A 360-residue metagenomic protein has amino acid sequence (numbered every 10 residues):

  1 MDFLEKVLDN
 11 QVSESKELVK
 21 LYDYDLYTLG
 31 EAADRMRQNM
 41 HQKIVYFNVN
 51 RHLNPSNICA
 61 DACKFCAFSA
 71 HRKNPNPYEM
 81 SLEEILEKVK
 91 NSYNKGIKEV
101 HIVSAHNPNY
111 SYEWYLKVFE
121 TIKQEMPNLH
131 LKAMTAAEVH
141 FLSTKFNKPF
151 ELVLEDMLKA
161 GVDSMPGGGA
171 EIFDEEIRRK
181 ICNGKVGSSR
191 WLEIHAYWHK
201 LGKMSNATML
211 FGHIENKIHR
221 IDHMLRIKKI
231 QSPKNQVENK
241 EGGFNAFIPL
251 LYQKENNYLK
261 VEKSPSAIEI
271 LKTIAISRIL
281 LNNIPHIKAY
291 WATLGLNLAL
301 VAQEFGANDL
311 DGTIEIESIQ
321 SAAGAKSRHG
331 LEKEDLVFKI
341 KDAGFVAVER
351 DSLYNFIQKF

Functional and structural regions predicted by a protein language model:
M1-Y27, E87, Y93, M224-K228 (+1 more regions): Auxiliary Fe-S-binding modules of radical SAM enzymes
N10, A33, C63, I102 (+5 more regions): Conserved, mostly hydrophobic/aromatic
L18-L21, R51-L53, S104-P108, F211-I214 (+1 more regions): Conserved short loop/turn motifs at secondary-structure junctions
G30-R72, P77-V103, M165: N-terminal pre-triad scaffold of radical SAM enzymes
H41-N50, P55, C59-A60, K64-K73 (+2 more regions): Mobile, glycine- and charge-enriched loop segments and immediately flanking short secondary-structure elements within
V45-R51, V100, L131-T135, M165-G167 (+4 more regions): Hydrophobic faces of well-ordered beta-strands that scaffold small-molecule active sites in alpha/beta enzyme cores
V49-H52, K73-N76, V103-E113, E175 (+2 more regions): Glycine-rich, proline-tolerant flexible connector loops at the mouths of alpha/beta enzymes
R72-K229: Conserved Radical SAM active-site core
